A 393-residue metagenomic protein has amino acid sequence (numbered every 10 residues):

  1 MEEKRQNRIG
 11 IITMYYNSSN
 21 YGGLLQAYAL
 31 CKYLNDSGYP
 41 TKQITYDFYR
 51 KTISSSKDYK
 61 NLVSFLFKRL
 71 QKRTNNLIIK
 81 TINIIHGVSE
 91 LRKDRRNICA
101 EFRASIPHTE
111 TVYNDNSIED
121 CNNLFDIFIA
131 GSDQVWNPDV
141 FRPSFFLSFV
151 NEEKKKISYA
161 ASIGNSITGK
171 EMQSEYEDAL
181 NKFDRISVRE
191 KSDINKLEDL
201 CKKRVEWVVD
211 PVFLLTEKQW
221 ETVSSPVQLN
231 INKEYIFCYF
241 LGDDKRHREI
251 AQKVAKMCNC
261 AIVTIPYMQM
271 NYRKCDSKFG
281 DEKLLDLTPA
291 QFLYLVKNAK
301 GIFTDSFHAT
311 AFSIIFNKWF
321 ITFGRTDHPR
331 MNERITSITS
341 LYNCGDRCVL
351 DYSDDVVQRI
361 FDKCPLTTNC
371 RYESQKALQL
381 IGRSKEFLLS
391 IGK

Functional and structural regions predicted by a protein language model:
M1-K393: Active-site anion-handling motifs in enzyme catalytic cores
